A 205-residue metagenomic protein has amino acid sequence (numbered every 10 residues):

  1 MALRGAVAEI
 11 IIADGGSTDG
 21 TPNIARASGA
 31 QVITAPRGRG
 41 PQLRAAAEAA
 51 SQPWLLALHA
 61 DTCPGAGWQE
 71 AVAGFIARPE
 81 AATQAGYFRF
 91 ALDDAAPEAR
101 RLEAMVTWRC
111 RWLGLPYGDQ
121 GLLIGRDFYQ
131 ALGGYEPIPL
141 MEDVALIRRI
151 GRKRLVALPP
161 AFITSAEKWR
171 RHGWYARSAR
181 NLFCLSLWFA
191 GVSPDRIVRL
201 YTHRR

Functional and structural regions predicted by a protein language model:
M1-V7: Short, acidic, metal-binding catalytic loop of nucleotide-sugar glycosyltransferases
A2, D14-P22, T62: A conserved acidic beta->alpha catalytic loop
A8-I11, P22-A49: Conserved donor nucleotide-binding strand/loop of the catalytic core
G20, G40, A60-F75: Acidic donor-binding/catalytic loop of UDP-sugar-dependent glycosyltransferases, especially processive GT2
L55: Short aromatic/hydrophobic "clamp" motif used to bind/position activated sugar donors
A66-E98: Conserved donor NDP-sugar-binding/catalytic core segment of glycosyltransferases
A85-A99, T107-I124: A recurrent flexible, glycine/aromatic-enriched loop bordering the glycosyltransferase active site that acts as
R148-R205: Hydrophobic helical membrane-anchoring modules
